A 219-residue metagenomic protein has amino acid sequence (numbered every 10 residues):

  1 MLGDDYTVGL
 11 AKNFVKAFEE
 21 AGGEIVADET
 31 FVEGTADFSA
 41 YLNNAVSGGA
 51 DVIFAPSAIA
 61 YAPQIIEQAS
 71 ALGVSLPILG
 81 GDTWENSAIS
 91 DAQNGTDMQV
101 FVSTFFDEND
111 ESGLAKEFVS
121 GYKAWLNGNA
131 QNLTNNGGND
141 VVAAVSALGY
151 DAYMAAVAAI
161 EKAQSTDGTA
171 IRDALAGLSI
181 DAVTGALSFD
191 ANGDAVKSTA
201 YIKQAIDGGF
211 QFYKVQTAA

Functional and structural regions predicted by a protein language model:
M1-D5, F106, A159: Residue-level signal for short, function-critical loop segments
M1-G73, G113: Extracellular/periplasmic Venus flytrap/periplasmic-binding protein
A17, A21, G48, L72 (+3 more regions): Change "in soluble alpha/beta enzymes" to "in soluble alpha/beta proteins
E20-V26, G48-V52, L72-I78, N94-F101 (+2 more regions): Loop/turn elements at helix/coil->beta-strand transitions in domains of secreted/extracellular proteins
E33, A218-A219: A short acidic/small-residue loop/turn micro-motif
I66-Y150, Q204-I206, F210-T217: Extracellular/periplasmic periplasmic-binding protein-like sensory domains
A130-A147, Y153-G209: Segments of small-molecule ligand-sensing domains
